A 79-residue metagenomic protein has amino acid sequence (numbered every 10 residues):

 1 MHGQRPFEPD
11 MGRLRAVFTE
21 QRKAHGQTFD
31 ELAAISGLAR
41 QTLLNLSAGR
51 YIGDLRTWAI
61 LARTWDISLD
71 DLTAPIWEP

Functional and structural regions predicted by a protein language model:
M1-G26: A short, Lys/Arg-rich alpha-helix, primarily the initiator
M1-G3, Q21, N45, R63 (+1 more regions): Short, charged recognition helix plus adjacent turn of helix-turn-helix-like nucleic-acid-binding domains
G12, A16, R40-Q41, L55-W58: Short alpha-helical elements of helix-turn-helix
A24, I35, T64: Residues within the alpha-helical elements of helix-turn-helix
T28, A39-T42, D54, S68: Short coil turns linking two alpha-helices in DNA-binding domains
E31-A33, L61: Short alpha-helical "recognition helix" segments of helix-turn-helix
G37-I52, W77: Recognition helix of helix-turn-helix/homeodomain-like DNA-binding domains that insert into the DNA major groove
R56-D71: DNA major-groove recognition helix of helix-turn-helix/homeodomain DNA-binding modules
